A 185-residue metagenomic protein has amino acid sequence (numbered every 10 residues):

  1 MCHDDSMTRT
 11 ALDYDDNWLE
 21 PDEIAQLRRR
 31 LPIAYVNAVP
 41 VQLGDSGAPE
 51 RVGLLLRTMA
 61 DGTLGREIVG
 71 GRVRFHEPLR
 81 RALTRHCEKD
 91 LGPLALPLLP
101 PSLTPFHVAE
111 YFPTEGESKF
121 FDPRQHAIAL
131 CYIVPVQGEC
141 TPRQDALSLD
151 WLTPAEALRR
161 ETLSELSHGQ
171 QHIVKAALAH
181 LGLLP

Functional and structural regions predicted by a protein language model:
C2, D61-R66, Q125, A129-P185: Nudix hydrolase/Nudix homology domain
C2-S46, F121-D122: Acidic, metal-coordinating catalytic segment for phosphate/diphosphate chemistry, firing primarily on the Nudix
L31-Y35, G47, T63, I68 (+2 more regions): Short connector loops at helix/strand junctions that flank enzyme active sites, especially segments positioning acidic
N37, R51, S148: Conserved beta-strand and immediately adjacent loop positions that scaffold enzyme active sites
A38, L83, Y132-V134: A structural signal for short, well-ordered beta-strand segments
P40-Q42, L56, V136: Residue-level signal for short segments within beta-strands and strand-turn junctions of well-structured beta-sheet
G47-L96: Conserved Nudix-box catalytic region and its N-terminal flanking loop in Nudix hydrolases and closely related
G92-C140: Active-site segment of metal-dependent pyrophosphate-handling enzymes, primarily the Nudix hydrolase catalytic core
